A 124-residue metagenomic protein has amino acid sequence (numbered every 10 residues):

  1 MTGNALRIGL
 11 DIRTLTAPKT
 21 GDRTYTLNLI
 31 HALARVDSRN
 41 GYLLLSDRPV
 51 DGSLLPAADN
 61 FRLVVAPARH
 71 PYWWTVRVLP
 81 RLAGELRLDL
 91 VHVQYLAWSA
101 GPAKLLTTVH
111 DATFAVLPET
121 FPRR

Functional and structural regions predicted by a protein language model:
M1-R124: Carbohydrate transferase catalytic cores enriched for Leloir-type hexosyltransferases
